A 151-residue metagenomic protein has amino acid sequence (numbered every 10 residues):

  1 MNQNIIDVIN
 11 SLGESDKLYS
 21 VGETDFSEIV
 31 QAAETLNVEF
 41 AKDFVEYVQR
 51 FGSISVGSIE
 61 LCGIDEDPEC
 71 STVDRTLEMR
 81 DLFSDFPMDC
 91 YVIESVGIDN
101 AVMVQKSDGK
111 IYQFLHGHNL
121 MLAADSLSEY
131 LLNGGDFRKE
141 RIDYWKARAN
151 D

Functional and structural regions predicted by a protein language model:
M1-V102, W145-D151: A surface-exposed partner-binding patch
E39, N119-L120: Short, solvent-exposed loop/turn motifs
Q105-D108: Short acidic-glycine loop/turn motifs at beta-strand connectors
Y112-G117: Catalytic Cys-His active-site segments of thiol-dependent hydrolases/isopeptidases
L120-D143: Compact, glycine/acidic-enriched structural inserts
